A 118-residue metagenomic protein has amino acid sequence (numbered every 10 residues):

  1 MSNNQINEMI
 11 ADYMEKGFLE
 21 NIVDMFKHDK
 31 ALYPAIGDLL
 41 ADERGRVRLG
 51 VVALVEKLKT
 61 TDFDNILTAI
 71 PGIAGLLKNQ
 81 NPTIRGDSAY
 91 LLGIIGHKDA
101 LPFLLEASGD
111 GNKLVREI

Functional and structural regions predicted by a protein language model:
M1-N7, K27-A41, T60-K78, H97-G109: Amphipathic alpha-helical scaffolding segments comprising HEAT/armadillo-like alpha-solenoid repeats
N3-K16, G45-V55: HEAT-repeat alpha-solenoid elements in large eukaryotic scaffold proteins
D12-M25, K113: Short, low-complexity, intrinsically disordered N-terminal segments
E15-K16, G45-R46, Q80-T83, K98 (+1 more regions): Alpha-helix N-cap/helix-start positions at coil->helix boundaries
F18-I22, V51, S88: Conserved hydrophobic register position within alpha-solenoid helical repeats
